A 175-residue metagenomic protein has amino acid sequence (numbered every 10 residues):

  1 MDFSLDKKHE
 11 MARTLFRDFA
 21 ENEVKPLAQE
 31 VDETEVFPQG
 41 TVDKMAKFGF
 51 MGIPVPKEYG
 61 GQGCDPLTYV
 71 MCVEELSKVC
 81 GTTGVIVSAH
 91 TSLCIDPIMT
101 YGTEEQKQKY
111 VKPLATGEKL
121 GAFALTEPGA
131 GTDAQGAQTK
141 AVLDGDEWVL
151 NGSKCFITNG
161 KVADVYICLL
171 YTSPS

Functional and structural regions predicted by a protein language model:
M1-S88, E105-K109, P113-T116, L120: Amphipathic, small/basic residue-rich leader segments at the start of a protein or domain
V85-E105, G131-A134: N-terminal glycine-rich flavin-associated loop
T139-V142: A structural signal for short hydrophobic beta-strand segments in well-ordered beta-sheet cores
F156-G160: Glycine-rich phosphate/pyrophosphate-binding beta-alpha loops
Y171-S175: Conserved small/polar residues in nucleotide/adenosyl-binding loops
